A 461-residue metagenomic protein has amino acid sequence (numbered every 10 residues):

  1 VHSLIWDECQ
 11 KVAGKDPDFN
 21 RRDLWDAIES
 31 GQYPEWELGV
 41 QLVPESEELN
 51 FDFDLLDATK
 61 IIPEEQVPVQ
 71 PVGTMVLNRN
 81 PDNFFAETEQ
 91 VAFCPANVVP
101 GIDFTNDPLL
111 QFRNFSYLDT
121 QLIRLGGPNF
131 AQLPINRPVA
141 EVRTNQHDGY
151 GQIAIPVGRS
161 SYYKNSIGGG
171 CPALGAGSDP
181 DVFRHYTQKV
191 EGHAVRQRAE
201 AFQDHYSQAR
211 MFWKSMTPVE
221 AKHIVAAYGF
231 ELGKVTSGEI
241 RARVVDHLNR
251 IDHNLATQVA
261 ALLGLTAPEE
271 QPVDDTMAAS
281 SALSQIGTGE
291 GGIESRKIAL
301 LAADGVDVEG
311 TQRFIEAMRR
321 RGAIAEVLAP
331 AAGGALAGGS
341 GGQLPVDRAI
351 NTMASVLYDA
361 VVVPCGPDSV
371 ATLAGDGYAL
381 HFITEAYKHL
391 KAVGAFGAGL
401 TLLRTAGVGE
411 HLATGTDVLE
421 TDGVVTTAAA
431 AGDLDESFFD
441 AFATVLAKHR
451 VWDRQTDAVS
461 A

Functional and structural regions predicted by a protein language model:
V1-D18: Internal mixed beta-strand/loop scaffold within catalytic domains of large alpha/beta enzymes
G14, E65, D304: Short, charged/polar micro-motifs that form catalytic or ligand-binding hotspots
N20-E290: Charged, compositionally biased interaction regions
Y33-E35, Q70-V72, S295, Y358 (+1 more regions): Active-site lining segments that contact anionic ligands and/or coordinate catalytic metals
G39-V43, N78, L301-A303, L328 (+1 more regions): Generic beta-strand/beta-sheet core signal
Q66, C365, F396: Short glycine-rich loop/turn motifs that provide flexible caps or phosphate-binding loops at active sites
G192-R196, P218, K222, A226-K388 (+1 more regions): Extended, subdomain-level signal for the structured scaffold at the beginning of enzyme domains
H389-F396: ADP-ribose/adenylate-binding Rossmann-like module
